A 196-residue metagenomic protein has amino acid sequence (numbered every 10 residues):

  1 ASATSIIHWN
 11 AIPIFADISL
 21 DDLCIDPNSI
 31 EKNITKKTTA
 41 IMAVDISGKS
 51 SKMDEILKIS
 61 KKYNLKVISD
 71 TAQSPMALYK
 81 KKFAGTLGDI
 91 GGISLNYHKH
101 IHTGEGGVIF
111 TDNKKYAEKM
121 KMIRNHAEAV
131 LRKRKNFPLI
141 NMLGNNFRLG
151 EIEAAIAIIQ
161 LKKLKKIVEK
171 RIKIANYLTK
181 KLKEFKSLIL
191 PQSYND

Functional and structural regions predicted by a protein language model:
A1-T71, L78: PLP-dependent aminotransferase-like
T4-I7, K62, I90-I93, I109 (+3 more regions): Charged/polar positions on well-ordered alpha helices
A11, I18, D45, A72-Q73 (+3 more regions): Histidine-centered beta-alpha loop that forms part of the nucleotide-sugar donor binding/catalytic region in diverse
F15-D17, I93-S94, Q192: Structural signal for conserved beta-strand scaffold positions within catalytic alpha/beta enzyme cores
L23, G48-K49, Y97-T103, Q160: Nucleotide-sugar-dependent glycosyltransferase donor-binding/catalytic pocket residues
N28, K32, A40-V44, K49 (+4 more regions): PLP-dependent aminotransferase class I/II
S69-T103, R132, N136-N141: Conserved active-site segment immediately N-terminal to the catalytic lysine that forms the internal aldimine
T86-E128, E151: Active-site PLP attachment segment
